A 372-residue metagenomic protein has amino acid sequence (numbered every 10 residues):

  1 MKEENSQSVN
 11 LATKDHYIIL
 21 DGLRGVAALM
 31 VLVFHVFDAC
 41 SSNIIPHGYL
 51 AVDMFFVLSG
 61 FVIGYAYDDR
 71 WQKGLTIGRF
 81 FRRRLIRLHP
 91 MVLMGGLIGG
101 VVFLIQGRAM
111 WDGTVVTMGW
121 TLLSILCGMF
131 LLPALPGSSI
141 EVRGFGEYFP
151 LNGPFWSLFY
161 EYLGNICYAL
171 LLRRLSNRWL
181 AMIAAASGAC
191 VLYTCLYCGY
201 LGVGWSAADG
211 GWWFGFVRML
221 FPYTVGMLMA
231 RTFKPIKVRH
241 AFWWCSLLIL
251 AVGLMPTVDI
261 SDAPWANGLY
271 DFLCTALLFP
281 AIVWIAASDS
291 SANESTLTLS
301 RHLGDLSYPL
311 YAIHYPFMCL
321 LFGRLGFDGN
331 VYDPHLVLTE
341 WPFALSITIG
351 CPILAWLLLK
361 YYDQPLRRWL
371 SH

Functional and structural regions predicted by a protein language model:
K2-I19, V26-Y49, G64-G78, V101 (+6 more regions): Alpha-helical transmembrane segments in multi-pass integral membrane proteins
L20, R79-F80, L88, S157 (+2 more regions): Alpha-helical transmembrane segments and their helix-entry boundary regions
L20-M30, V52, L58, G95 (+3 more regions): Hydrophobic alpha-helical transmembrane segments of polytopic
R24, D53, G60, L85 (+4 more regions): Divalent metal-coordination and catalytic microenvironments
D53-M54, S157-C167: Hydrophobic alpha-helical transmembrane segments
F56-A66: Central hydrophobic cores of alpha-helical transmembrane segments in multi-pass inner-membrane proteins across all
R82-G95, L172: Alpha-helical transmembrane segments of multi-pass membrane proteins
H89-Y162, C190-G202, D209, L273-A287: Membrane-interface helix-loop-helix regions
